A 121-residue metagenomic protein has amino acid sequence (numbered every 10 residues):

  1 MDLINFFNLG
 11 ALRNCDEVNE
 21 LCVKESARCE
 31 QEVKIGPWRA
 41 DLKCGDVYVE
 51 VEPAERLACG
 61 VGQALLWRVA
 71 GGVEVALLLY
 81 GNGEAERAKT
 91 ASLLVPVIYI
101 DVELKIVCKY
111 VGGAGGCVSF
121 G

Functional and structural regions predicted by a protein language model:
M1-F6, T90-P96, G121: Nuclease-adjacent, charged terminal/linker segments that flank catalytic cores
D2-G45: Acidic-basic catalytic patches of nuclease active cores, encompassing PD-(D/E)XK and other metal-cofactor nuclease
R13-C15, K24-E25, V102-L104, G113 (+1 more regions): Basic, alpha-helical nucleic-acid-binding regions used in initiation and control of genome expression
C29-Q31, Y48, V97-Y99: Active-site regions of enzymes building and remodeling cell-envelope glycoconjugates
P37, C44-D46, G62, A70-G72: Short connector loops at helix/strand junctions that flank enzyme active sites, especially segments positioning acidic
L42-P53, W67: Conserved catalytic cores of phosphodiester-cleaving nucleases, focusing on short active-site segments
D46-V47, V111-G121: Short, surface-exposed amphipathic charged segments that create phosphate/polyanion-binding patches used for binding
P53-V61, R68-G112: Nucleic-acid nuclease catalytic cores
